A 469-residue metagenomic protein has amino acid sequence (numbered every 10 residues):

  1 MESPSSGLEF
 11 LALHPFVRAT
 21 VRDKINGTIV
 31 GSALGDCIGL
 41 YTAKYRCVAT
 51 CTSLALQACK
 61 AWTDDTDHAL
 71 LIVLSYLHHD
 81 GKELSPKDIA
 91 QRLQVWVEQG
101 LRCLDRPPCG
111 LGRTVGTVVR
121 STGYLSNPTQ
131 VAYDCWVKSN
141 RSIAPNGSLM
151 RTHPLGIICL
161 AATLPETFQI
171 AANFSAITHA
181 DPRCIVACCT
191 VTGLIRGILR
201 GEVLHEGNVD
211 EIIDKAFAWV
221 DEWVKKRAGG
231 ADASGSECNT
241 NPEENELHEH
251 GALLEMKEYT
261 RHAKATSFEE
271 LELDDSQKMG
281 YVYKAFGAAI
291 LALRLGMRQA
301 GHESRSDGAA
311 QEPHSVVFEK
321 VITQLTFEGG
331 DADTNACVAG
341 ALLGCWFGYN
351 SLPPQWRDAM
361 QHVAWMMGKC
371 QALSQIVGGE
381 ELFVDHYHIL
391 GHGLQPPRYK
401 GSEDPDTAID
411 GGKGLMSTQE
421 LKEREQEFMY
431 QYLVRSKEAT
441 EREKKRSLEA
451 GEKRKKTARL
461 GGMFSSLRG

Functional and structural regions predicted by a protein language model:
M1-G469: Structured, active/binding-site neighborhoods that engage oxygen-rich ligands
